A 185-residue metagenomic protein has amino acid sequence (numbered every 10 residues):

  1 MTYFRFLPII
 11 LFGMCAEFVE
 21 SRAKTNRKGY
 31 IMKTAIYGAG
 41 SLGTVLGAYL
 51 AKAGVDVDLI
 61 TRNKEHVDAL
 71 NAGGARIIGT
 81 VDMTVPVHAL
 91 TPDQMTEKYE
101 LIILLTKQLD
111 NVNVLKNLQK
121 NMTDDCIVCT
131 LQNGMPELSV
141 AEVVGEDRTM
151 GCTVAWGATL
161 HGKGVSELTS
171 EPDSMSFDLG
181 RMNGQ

Functional and structural regions predicted by a protein language model:
F4-L7: Short hydrophobic targeting helices and cationic amphipathic motifs that mediate membrane/organellar targeting
I10-L11, E17-I31: Short, Lys/Arg-enriched N-terminal segments with co-localized hydrophobic residues within the first ~10-30 amino acids
M32-I78: NAD(P)+-binding Rossmann beta1-loop-alpha1 motif at the extreme N-terminus of oxidoreductases
A75-A89: N-terminal glycine-rich dinucleotide-binding loop that anchors FAD/FMN and/or NAD(P) in oxidoreductases
P86-K120: Rossmann-like NAD(P)-binding element
E97, L131-Q185: Rossmann-fold dinucleotide-binding core
T123-I127, D147: A short helix->loop->beta-strand "cap" motif at the edges of active sites that frequently abuts
